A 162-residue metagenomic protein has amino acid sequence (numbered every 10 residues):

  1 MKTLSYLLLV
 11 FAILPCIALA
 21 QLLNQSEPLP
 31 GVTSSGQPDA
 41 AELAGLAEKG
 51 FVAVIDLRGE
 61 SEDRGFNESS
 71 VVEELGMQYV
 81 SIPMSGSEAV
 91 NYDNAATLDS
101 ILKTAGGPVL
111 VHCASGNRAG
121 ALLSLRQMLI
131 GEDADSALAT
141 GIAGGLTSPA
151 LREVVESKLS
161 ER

Functional and structural regions predicted by a protein language model:
M1-K2: N-terminal hydrophobic targeting signals that begin at the initiator methionine
S5-I17: Bacterial N-terminal signal peptides
C16-V109, S124-R162: Cys-dependent protein tyrosine phosphatase-like superfamily
L110-G120: A phosphate-binding catalytic loop at a beta-strand-loop-alpha-helix junction that coordinates phosphoryl groups
